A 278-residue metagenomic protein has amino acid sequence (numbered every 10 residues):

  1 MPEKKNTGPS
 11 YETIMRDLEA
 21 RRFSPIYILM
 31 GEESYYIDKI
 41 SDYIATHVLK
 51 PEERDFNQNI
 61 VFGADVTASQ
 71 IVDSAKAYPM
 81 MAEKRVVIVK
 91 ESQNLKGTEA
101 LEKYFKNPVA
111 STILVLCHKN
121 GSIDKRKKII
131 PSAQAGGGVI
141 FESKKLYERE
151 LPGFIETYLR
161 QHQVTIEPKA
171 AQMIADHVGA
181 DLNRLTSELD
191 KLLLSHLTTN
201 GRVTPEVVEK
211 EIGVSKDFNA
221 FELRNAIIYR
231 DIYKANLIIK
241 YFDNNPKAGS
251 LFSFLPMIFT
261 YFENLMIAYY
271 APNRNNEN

Functional and structural regions predicted by a protein language model:
M1-N278: Conserved beta/loop motifs at nucleotide-recognition and modification sites
